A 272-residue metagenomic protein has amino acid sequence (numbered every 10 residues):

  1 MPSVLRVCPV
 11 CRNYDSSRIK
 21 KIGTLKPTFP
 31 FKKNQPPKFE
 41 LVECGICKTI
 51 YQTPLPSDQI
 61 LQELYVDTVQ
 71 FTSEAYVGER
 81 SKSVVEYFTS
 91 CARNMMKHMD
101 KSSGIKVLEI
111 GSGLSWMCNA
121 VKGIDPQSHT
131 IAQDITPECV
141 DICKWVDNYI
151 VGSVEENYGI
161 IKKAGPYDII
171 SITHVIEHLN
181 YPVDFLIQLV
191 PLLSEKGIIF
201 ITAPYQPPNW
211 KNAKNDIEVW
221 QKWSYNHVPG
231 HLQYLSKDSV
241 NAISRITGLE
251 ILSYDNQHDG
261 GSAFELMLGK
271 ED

Functional and structural regions predicted by a protein language model:
M1-T173, V183-L186, F200-T202, I217-Q221 (+4 more regions): Conserved N-terminal segment of class I S-adenosyl-L-methionine
H174, H178: A short His-aromatic
L179-N180, L193-E195: Helix-to-beta-strand junctions that scaffold the AdoMet/dcAdoMet cofactor pocket in Class I SAM-dependent enzymes
L189, K211-K214: Soluble catalytic domains of enzymes that build or remodel membrane lipids, polysaccharides, and related
P191, I198, W220, V228-Y234: Conserved acidic-Pro-Pro-aromatic motif
P204-N209: Short "lid" loop at the C-terminus of a central beta-strand within the Rossmann-like core of SAM-dependent
H231-T247: Short alpha-helix
